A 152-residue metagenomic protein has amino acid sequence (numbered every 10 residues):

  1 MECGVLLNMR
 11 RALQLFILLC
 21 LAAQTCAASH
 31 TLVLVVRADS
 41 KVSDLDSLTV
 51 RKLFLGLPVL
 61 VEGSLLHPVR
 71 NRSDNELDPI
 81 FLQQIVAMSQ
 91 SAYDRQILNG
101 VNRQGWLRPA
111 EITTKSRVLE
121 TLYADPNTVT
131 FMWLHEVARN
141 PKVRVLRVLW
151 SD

Functional and structural regions predicted by a protein language model:
M1-M9: N-terminal secretory signal peptides that target proteins for export/translocation
L7-N8, Q24, H30: Intrinsically disordered/low-complexity terminal segments and short unstructured peptides
M9-R10, N102: Short, intrinsically disordered low-complexity segments
R10-L18: Sec-dependent signal peptide recognition, specifically the positively charged N-region followed immediately by
L18-C26: Hydrophobic h-region of N-terminal signal peptides that target proteins for export in Gram-negative bacteria
A27-D152: Flexible loop/hinge segments at secondary-structure junctions
